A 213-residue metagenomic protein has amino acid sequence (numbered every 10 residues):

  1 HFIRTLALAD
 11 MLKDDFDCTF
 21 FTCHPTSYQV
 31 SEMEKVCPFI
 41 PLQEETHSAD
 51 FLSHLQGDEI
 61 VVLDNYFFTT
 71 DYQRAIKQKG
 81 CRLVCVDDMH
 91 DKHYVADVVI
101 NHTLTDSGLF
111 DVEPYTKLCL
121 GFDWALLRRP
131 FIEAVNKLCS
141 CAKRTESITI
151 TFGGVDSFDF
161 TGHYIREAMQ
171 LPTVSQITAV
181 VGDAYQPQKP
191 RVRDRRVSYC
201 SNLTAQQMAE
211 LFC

Functional and structural regions predicted by a protein language model:
H1-K13, G162-A168: Histidine-anchored nucleotide/phosphate-binding helix
R4-M11, C23-P114: Active-site and donor-binding regions of nucleotide-sugar-utilizing enzymes
F16, C37, E59, C81 (+3 more regions): A structural micro-motif
F16-P25, I177-G182: Short internal beta-strands
E44, G80-V86, R129-V135, Y199-N202: Short gly/ser/thr-rich secondary-structure transition/capping motifs
A96-D159, P187: A nucleotide-sugar donor-handling region in carbohydrate enzymes
N136-K137, A142-F212: Donor-nucleotide binding loops and adjacent catalytic segments primarily of GT-B fold Leloir glycosyltransferases
